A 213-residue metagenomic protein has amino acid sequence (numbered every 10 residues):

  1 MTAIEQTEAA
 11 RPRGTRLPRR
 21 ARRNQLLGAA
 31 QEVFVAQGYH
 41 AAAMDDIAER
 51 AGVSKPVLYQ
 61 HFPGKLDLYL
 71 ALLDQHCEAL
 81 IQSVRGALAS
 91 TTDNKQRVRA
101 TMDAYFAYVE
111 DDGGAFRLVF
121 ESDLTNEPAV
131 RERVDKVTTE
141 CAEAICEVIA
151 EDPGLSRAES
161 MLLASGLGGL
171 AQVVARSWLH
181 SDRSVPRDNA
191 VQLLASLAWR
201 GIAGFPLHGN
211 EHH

Functional and structural regions predicted by a protein language model:
M1-A21, P206-H213: N-terminal intrinsically disordered/low-complexity leader segments
Q25, A29, V33-D67, A71: Helix-turn-helix
A36-H40, T91, D112: Short coil/turn segments at alpha/beta junctions that flank glycine-rich nucleotide-binding fingerprints
D67-H76, R133: Alpha-helical DNA-contacting segments of helix-turn-helix folds
A71, G86-D111, L163-L167, V191: Hydrophobic alpha-helical connector segments
E78-I81, P128-P153, M161-G166, V173 (+1 more regions): Amphipathic alpha-helical packing segments from all-alpha helical-bundle domains
Y108-A129, C146, V173-H180: Amphipathic alpha-helical segments used for helix-helix packing
R117-F120, R157, R187, N210-E211: Short, hydrophobic secondary-structure boundary micro-motifs
